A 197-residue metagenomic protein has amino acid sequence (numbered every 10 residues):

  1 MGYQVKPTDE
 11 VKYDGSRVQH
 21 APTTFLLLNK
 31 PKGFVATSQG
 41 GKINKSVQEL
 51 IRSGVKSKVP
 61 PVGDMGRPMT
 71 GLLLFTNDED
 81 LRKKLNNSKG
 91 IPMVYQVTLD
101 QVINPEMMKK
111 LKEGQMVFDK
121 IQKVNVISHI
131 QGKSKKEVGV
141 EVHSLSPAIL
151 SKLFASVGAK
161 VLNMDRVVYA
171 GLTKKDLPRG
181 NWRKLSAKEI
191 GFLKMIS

Functional and structural regions predicted by a protein language model:
M1-S197: Basic, flexible Lys/Arg- and Gly-enriched helix-loop patches that mediate nucleic-acid binding at interfaces with rRNA
